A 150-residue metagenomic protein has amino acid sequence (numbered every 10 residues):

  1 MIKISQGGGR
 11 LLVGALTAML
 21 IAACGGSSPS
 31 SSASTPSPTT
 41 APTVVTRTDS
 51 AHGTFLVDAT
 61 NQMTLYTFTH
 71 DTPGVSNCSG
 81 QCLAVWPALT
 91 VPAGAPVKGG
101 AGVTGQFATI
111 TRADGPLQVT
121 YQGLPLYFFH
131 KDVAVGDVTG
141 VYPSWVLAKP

Functional and structural regions predicted by a protein language model:
M1-A22: Sec-dependent bacterial lipoprotein signal peptides
C24-T35: Bacterial lipoprotein signal-peptidase II cleavage site
A41-T64, I110-L124: Short, low-complexity cationic-aromatic patches
L65-F68, Y127-F129: Hydrophobic core segments of beta-strands in well-ordered, beta-rich domains
T69-G74, G94, K131-V135: Acidic glycine-/aspartate-rich tracts in secreted/extracellular proteins
V75-F107, S144-K149: A low-complexity, Ser/Thr/Gly/Pro-enriched, surface-exposed linker/loop concept that marks segments flanking
G99-P150: Extracytosolic low-complexity repeat regions of secreted or lipid-anchored proteins
